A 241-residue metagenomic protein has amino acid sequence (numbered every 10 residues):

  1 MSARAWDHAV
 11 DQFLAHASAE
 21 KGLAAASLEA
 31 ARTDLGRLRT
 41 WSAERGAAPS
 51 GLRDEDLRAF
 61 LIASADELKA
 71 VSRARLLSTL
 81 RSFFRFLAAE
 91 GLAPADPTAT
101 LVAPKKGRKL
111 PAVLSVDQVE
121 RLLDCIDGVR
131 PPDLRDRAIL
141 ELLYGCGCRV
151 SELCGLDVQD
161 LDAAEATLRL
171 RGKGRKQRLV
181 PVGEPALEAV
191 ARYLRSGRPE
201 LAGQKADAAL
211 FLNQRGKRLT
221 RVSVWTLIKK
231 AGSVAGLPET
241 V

Functional and structural regions predicted by a protein language model:
M1-V241: Conserved catalytic core of the tyrosine transesterase superfamily
